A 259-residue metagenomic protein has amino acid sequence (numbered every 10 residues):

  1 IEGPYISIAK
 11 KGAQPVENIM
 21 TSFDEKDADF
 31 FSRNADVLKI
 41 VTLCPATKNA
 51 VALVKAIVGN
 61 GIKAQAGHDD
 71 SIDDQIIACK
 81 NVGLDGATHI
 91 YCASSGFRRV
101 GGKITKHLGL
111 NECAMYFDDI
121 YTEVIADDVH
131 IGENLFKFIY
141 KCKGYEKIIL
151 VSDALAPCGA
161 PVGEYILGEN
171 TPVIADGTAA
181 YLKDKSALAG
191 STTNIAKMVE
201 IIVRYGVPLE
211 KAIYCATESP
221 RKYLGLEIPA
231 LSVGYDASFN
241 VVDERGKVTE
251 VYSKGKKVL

Functional and structural regions predicted by a protein language model:
E2-V37: Divalent-metal coordination cores built from histidine and acidic residues
E25-P161: Active-site core of metal-dependent hydrolases
K106-V124, Y140-S152, P157-V242: His/Asp/Glu-enriched, well-ordered alpha-helical/loop segment that forms or immediately abuts the divalent-metal
G246-Y252: Short, Lys/Arg- and Gly-enriched loop/turn segments at beta-strand edges
